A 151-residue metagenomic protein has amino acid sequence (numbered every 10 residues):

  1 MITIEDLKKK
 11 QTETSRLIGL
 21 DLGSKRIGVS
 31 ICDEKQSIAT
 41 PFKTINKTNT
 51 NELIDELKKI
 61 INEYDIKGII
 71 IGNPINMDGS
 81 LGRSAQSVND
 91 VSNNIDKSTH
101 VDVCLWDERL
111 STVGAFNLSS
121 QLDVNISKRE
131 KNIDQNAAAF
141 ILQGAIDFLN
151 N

Functional and structural regions predicted by a protein language model:
M1-I18, K25-N151: Phosphate- and other anionic-substrate recognition elements at nucleic-acid/protein interfaces
